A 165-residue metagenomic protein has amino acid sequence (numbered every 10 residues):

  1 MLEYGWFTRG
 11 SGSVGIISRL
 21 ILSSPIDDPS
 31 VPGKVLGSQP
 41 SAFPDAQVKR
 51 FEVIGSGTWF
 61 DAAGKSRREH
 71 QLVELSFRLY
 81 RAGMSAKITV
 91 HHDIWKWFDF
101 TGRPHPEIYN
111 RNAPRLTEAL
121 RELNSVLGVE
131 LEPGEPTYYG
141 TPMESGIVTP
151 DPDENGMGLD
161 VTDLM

Functional and structural regions predicted by a protein language model:
M1-R103: Structured alpha/beta or helical-core interaction and ligand-binding surfaces enriched in interleaved
A82-M165: Acidic, proline/glycine-rich low-complexity IDRs
